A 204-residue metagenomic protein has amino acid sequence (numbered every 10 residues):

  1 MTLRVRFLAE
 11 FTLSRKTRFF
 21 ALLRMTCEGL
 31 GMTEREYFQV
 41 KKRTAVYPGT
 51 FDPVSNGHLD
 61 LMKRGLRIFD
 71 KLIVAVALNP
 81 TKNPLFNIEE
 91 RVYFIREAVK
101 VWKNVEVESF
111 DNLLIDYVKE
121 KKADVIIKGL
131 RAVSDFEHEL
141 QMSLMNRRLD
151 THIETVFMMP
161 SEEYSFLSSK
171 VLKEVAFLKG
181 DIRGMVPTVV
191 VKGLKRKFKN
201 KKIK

Functional and structural regions predicted by a protein language model:
M1-F11, R15-R18, L23-E36: A cross-taxon signal for low-complexity, glycine/charged-rich
M32-K204: Nucleotidyltransferase catalytic core that binds NTPs
